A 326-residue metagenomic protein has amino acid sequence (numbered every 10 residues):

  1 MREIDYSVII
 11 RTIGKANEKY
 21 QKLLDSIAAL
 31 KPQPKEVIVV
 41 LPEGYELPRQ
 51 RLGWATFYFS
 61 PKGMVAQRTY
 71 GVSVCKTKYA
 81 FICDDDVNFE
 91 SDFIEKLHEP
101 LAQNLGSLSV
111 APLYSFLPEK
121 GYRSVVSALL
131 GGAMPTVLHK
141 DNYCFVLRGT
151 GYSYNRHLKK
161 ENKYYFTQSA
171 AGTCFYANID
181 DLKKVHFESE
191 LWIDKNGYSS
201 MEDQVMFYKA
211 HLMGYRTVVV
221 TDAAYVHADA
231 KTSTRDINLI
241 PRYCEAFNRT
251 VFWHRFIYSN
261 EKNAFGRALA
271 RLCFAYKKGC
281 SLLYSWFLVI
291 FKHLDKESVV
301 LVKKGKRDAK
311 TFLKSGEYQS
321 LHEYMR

Functional and structural regions predicted by a protein language model:
I10-L30: Short, well-formed alpha-helical segments that are part of the catalytic scaffolds of diverse glycosyltransferases
F59-C75: Glycine-rich, basic loop-to-helix element that forms the pyrophosphate-binding segment of sugar-nucleotide handling
A80: Short aromatic/hydrophobic "clamp" motif used to bind/position activated sugar donors
D92-D141: Conserved donor NDP-sugar-binding/catalytic core segment of glycosyltransferases
L130-T167: Short, flexible, basic/aromatic active-site loop/helix in glycosyltransferases
A170-C174, I193-Y208: Acidic donor-binding loop at a coil-to-helix junction in glycosyltransferase catalytic cores that engages
E188-Y198, Y215-I237, R249: Active-site donor/metal-binding and catalytic loop motifs of nucleotide-sugar-dependent glycosylation enzymes
P241-F247, N260-R326: Non-catalytic, C-terminal membrane-associated alpha-helical segments of glycosyltransferases
